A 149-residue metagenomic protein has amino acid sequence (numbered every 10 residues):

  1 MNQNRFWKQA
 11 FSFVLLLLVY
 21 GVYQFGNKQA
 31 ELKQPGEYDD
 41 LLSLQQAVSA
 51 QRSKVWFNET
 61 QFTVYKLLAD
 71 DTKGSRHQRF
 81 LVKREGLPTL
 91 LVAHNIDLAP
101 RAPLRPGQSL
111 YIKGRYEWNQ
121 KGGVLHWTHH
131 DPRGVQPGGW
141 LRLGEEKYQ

Functional and structural regions predicted by a protein language model:
Q3-Q149: OB-fold and OB-like single-stranded nucleic-acid-recognition modules and their adjacent interaction interfaces
